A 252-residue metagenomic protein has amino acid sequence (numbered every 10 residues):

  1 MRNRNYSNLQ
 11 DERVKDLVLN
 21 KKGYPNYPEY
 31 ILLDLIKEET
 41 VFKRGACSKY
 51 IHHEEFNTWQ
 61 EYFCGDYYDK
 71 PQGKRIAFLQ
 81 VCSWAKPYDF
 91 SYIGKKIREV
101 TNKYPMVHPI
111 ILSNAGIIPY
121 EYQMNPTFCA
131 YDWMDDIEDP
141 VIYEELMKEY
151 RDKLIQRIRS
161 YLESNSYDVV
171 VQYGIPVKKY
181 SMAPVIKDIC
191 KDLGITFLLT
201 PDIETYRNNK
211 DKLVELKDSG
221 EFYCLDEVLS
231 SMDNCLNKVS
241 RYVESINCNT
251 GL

Functional and structural regions predicted by a protein language model:
R2-N165, K187-D188, L193, T200-K238 (+1 more regions): Positively charged, amphipathic N-terminal segments that serve as targeting/anchoring signals
Q80-W84, Q172-K178: Structural motif
P119-E121, V177-P184: Short, charged/polar "capping" segments at the starts of alpha-helices and the immediately preceding loops
N165, V169-Q172, P184-V185: C-terminal structured domain segments
